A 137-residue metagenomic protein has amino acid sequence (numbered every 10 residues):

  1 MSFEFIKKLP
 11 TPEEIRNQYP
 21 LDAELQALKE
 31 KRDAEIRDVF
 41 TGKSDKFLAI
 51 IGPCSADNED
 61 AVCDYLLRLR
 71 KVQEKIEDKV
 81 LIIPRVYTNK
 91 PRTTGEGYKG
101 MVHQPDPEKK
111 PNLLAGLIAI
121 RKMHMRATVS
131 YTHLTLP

Functional and structural regions predicted by a protein language model:
I6-F40: N- or domain-start disorder-to-order transition segments that initiate the globular core
D45-F47, D78-V80, S130-Y131: Short, well-ordered coil/turn segments that N-cap beta-strands
G52: Conserved, mostly hydrophobic/aromatic
D57-Q73, N112-A119: Glycine-rich anion/phosphate-binding loops
Y65-N89: Active-site cofactor/substrate anionic-group-binding motifs, chiefly glycine- and Lys/Arg-rich phosphate-binding loops
G95-L114: A charged helix-plus-loop insertion that forms the helical arch/lid used to bind and gate nucleic-acid substrates
T132-P137: Conserved small/polar residues in nucleotide/adenosyl-binding loops
